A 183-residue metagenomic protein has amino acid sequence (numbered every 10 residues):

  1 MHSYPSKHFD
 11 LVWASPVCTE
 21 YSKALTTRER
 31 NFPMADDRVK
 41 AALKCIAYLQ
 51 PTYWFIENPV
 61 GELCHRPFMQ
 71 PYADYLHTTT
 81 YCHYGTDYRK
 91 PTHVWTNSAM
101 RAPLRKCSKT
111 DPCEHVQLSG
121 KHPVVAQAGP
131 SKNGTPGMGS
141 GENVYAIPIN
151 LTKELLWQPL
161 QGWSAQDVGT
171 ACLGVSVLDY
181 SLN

Functional and structural regions predicted by a protein language model:
M1-N183: Conserved active-site and SAM-binding loop architecture of S-adenosyl-L-methionine-dependent nucleic-acid
